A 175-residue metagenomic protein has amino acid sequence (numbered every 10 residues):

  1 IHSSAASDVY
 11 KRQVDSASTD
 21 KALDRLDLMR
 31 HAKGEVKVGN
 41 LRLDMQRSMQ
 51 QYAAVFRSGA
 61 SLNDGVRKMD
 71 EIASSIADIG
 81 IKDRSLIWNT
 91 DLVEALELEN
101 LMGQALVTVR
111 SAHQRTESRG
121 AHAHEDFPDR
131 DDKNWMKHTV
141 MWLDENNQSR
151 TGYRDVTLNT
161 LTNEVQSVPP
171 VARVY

Functional and structural regions predicted by a protein language model:
I1-A6, Y10: Single conserved hydrophobic/aromatic residue that forms the stacking wall/gate of nucleotide- or nucleobase-binding
V9, V14-L23, L158-V171: A broadly tuned preference for mixed-charge, low-complexity surface segments
Y10, S18-K21, A53, K82 (+1 more regions): Broad hydrophobic/π-residue packing in well-ordered secondary structure
K11-R42: Terminal amphipathic helices with adjacent charged low-complexity linkers/tails
S18, D27-R30, M45, M49 (+8 more regions): Solvent-exposed, flexible loop/coil residues
T19, D27, I72-A73, A77 (+3 more regions): Extended, charge-enriched "interface" segments that sit outside catalytic cores
K33-A105, S111-A112, E117-R119: C-terminal non-catalytic alpha-helical accessory regions
I81-Y175: C-terminal amphipathic alpha-helical interaction region
